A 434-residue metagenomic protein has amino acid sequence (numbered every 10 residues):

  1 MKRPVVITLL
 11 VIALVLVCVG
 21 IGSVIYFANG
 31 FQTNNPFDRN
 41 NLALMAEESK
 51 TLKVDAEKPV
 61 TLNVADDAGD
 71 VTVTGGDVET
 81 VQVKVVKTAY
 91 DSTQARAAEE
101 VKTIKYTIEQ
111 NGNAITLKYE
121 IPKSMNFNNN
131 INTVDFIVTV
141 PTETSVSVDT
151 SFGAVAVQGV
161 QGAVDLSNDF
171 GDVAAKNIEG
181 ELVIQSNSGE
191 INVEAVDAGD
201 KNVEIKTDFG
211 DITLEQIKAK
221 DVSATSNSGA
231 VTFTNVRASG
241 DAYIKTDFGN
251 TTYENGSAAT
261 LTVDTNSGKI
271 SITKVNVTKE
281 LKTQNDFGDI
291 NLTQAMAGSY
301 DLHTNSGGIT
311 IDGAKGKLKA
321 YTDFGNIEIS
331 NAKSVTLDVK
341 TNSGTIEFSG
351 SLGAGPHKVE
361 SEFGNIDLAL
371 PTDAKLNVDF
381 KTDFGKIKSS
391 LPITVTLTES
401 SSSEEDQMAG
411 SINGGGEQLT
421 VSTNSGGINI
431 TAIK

Functional and structural regions predicted by a protein language model:
M1-T61, D66, D70-T150, Q158-N168 (+13 more regions): Acidic (Asp/Glu) and glycine-rich low-complexity loops/linkers that are typically intrinsically disordered
M125, A156, T213, T232 (+7 more regions): Gram-negative outer-membrane beta-barrel proteins
S271, K279-D367: Eukaryotic tandem repeat interaction scaffolds
